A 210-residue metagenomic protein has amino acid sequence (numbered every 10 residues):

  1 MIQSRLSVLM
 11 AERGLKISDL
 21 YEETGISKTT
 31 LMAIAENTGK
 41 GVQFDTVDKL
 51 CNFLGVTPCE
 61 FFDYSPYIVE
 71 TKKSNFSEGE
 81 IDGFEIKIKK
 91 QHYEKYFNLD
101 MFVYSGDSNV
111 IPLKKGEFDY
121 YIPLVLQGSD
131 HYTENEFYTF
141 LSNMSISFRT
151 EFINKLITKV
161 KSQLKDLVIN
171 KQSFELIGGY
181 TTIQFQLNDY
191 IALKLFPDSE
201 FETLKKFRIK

Functional and structural regions predicted by a protein language model:
M1-L15: A short, Lys/Arg-rich alpha-helix, primarily the initiator
M10, Y21, C51: The alpha-helix within a helix-turn-helix
S18, T29, C59: Key DNA-contact positions within bacterial/archaeal DNA-binding proteins
G25-V42: Recognition helix of helix-turn-helix/homeodomain-like DNA-binding domains that insert into the DNA major groove
T38-N52: Short, basic-rich loop-to-helix N-cap that marks the start of a DNA-contacting helix
N52, V56-Y180: Charged, helix-prone or intrinsically disordered regulatory segments positioned adjacent to compact structured domains
T181-K210: Charge-dense, extended regions
